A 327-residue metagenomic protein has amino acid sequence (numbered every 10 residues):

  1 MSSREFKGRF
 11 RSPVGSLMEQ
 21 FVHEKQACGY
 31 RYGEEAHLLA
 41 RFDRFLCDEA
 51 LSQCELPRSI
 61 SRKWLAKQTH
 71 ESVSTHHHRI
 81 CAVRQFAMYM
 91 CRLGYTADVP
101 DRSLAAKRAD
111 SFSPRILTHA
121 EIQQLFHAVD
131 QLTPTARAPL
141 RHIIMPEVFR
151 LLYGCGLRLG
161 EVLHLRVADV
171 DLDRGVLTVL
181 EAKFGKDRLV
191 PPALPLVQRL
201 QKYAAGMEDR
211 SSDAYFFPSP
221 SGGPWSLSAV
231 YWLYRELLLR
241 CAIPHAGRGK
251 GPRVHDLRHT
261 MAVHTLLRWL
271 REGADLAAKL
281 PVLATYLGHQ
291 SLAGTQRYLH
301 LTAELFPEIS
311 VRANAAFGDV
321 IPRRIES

Functional and structural regions predicted by a protein language model:
M1-S327: Conserved catalytic core of the tyrosine transesterase superfamily
